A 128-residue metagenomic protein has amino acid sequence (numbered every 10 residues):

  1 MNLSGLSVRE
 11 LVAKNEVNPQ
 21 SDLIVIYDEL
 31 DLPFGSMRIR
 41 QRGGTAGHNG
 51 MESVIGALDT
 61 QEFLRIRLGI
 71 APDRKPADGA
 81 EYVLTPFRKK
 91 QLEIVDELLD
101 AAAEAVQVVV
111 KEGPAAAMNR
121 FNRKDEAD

Functional and structural regions predicted by a protein language model:
M1-R42, M51-I66, D73-D78, T85 (+2 more regions): Nucleotide and nucleotide-moiety/phosphate-recognizing core
T45: Conserved TIR/SEFIR loop-to-helix hotspot centered on a Trp-containing motif with a nearby acidic residue
K90: Electrostatically charged, flexible surface regions
